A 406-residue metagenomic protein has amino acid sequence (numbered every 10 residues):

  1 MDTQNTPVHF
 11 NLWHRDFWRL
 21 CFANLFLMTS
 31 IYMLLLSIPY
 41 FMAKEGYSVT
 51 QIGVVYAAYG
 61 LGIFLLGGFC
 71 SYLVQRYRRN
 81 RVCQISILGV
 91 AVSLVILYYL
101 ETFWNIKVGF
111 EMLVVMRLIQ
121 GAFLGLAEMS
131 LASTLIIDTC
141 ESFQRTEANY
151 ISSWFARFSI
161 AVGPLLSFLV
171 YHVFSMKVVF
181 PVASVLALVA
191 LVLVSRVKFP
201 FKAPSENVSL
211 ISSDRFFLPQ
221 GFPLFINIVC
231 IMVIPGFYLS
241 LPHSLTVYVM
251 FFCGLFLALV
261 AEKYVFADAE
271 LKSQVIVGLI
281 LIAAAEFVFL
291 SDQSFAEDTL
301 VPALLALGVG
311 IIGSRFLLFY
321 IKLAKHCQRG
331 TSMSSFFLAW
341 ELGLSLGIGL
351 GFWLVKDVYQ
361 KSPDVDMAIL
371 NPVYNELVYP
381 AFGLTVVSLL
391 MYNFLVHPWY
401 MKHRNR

Functional and structural regions predicted by a protein language model:
N5-G60, Q220-M250, I348, F352: Helix-loop boundary and gating motifs at the non-cytosolic
L25, V108-A127, A296-G313: Hydrophobic core of transmembrane alpha-helices in multi-pass small-molecule transporters, especially MFS/SLC-type
V54-L73, F252-E262: Central cavity-lining transmembrane alpha-helices of secondary-active solute carriers, predominantly the Major
L88-K107, I280-S294: C-terminal ends and interior cores of transmembrane alpha-helices in multi-pass membrane transporters/permeases
M116-F155: Cytoplasmic helix-loop-helix junction between adjacent transmembrane helices in 12-TM secondary transporters
K177-R196, P372-H397: Symmetry-related core transmembrane helices of the 12-TM Major Facilitator Superfamily/SLC fold
K272-F316: C-terminal transmembrane helical hairpin of 12-TM major facilitator-type secondary transporters
A324-D364: A late C-terminal transmembrane helix in Major Facilitator Superfamily
